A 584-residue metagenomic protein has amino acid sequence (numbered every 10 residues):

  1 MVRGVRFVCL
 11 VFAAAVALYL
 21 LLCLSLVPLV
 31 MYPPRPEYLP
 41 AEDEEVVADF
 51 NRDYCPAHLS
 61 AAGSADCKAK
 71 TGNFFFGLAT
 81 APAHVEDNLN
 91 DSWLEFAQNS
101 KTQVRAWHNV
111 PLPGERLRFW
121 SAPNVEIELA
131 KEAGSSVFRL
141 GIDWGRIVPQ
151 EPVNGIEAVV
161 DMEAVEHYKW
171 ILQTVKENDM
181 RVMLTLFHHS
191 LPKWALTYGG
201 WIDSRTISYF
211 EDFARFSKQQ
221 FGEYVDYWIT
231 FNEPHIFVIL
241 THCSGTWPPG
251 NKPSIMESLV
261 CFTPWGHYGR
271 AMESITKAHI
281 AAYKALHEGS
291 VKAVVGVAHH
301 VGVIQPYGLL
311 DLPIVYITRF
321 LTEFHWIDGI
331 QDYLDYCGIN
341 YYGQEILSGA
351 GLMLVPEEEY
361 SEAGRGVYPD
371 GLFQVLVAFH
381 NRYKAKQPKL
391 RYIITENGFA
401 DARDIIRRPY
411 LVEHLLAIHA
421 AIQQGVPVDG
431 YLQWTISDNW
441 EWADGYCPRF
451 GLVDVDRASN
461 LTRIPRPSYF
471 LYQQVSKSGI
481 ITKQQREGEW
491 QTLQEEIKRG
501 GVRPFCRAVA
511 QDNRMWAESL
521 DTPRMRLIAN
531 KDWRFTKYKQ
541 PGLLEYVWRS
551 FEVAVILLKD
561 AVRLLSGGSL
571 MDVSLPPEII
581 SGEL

Functional and structural regions predicted by a protein language model:
M1-G4, P577-L584: Short, low-complexity, Lys/Arg-enriched N-terminal segments of secretory-pathway carbohydrate enzymes
M1-V16: N-terminal Sec-pathway targeting helices
A15-S25: Hydrophobic alpha-helical membrane-insertion segments, chiefly the h-region of N-terminal signal peptides
C23-S136, I147-P576: Non-catalytic scaffold segments within catalytic domains of secreted glycoside hydrolases
I142-R146: Active-site gating/metal-coordination segments in enzymes
